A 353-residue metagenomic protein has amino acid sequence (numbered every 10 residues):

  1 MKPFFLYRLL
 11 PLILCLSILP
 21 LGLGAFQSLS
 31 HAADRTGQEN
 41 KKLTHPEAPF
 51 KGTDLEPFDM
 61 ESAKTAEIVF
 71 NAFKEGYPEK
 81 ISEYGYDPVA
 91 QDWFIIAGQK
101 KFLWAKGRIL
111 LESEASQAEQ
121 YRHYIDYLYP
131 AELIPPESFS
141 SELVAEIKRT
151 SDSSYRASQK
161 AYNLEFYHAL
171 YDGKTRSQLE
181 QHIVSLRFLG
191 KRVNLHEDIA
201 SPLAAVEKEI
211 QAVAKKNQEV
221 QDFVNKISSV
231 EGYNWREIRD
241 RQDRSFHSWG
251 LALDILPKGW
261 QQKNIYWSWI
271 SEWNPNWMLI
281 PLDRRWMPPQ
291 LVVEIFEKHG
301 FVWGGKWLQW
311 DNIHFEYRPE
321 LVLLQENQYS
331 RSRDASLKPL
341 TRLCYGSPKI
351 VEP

Functional and structural regions predicted by a protein language model:
K2-I13: Bacterial N-terminal signal peptides that target proteins for export
P11-G24: Bacterial N-terminal signal peptides
G22-Q38: Signal peptide processing junction and immediate N-terminal pro/mature segment of secreted/exported proteins
R35-H45, P353: Compositionally biased, proline/threonine/alanine/serine-rich low-complexity intrinsically disordered stretches
F50, E56-S62, I68-W307: Cell-envelope/glycan interface and biosynthesis
K298, I313, R318-P353: Low-complexity, Gly/Ser/Thr/Pro-rich intrinsically disordered linker/tail segments
W307-I313: Short, solvent-exposed turn/loop segments enriched in Gly/Ser/Thr/Pro and often Arg
